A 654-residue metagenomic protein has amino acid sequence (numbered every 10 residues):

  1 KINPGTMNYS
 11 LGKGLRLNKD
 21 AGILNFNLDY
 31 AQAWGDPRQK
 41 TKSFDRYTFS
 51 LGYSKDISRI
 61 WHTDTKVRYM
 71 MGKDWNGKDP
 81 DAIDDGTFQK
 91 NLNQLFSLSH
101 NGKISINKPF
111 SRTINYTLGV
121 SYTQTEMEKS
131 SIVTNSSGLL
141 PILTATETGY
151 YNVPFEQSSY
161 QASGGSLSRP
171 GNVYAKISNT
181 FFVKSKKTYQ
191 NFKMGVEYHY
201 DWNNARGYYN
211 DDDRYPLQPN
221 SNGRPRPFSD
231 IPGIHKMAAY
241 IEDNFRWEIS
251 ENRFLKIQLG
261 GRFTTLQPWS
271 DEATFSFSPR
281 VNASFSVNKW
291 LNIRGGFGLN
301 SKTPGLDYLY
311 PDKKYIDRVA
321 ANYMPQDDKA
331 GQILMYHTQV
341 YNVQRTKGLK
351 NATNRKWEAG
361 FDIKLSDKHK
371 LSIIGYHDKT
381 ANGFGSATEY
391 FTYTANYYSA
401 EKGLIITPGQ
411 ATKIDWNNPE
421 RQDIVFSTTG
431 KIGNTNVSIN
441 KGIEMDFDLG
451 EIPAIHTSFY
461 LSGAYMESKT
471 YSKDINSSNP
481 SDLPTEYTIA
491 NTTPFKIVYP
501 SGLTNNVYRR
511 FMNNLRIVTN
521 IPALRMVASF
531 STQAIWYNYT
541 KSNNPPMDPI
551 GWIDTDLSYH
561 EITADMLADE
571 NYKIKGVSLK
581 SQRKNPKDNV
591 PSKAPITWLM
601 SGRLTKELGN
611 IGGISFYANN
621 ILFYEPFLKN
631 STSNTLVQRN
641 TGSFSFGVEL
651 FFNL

Functional and structural regions predicted by a protein language model:
I2, Y30-W34, K55, Y69-W75 (+16 more regions): Transmembrane beta-strands of outer-membrane beta-barrel pores
I2-K73, N91-T113: Transmembrane beta-barrel wall of Gram-negative outer-membrane proteins
Y9-K19, L51-K55, L98-I106, A175-V183 (+10 more regions): Residues on the lipid-exposed face of transmembrane beta-strands in outer-membrane beta-barrel proteins
K19-N25, R59-T65, S105-I114, E126 (+8 more regions): Repeated loop/turn-to-beta-strand initiation elements of outer-membrane beta-barrel proteins
S54-G72, Q89-S270, G442: Face-selective signature of the C-terminal outer-membrane beta-barrel domain
N93-L95, P232, S301-A381, A400-A411 (+2 more regions): Outer-membrane beta-barrel signature, preferentially recognizing the C-terminal barrel domain of Gram-negative
K379, N396-P545: Gram-negative outer-membrane beta-barrel transporters
Q533-K584, A594-L654: C-terminal beta-signal and adjacent terminal beta-strands/loops of Gram-negative outer-membrane beta-barrel proteins
